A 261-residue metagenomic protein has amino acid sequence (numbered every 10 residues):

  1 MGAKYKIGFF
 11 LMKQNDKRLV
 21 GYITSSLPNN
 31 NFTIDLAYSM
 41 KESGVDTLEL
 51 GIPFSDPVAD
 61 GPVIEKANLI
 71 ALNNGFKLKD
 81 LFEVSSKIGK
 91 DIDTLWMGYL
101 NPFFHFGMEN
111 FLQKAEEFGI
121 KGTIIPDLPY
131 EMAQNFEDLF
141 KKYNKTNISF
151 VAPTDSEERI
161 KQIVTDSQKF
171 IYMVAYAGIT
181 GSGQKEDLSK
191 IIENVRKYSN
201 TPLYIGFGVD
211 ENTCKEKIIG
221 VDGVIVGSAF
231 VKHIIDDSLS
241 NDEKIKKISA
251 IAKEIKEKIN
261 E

Functional and structural regions predicted by a protein language model:
M1-I23: N-terminal amphipathic alpha-helix/helix-capping segment at the start of soluble metabolic enzymes
G2-F10, N30, F54-K66, L72-E83 (+6 more regions): Active-site-adjacent beta->alpha loops and helix N-cap segments on the catalytic face of soluble alpha/beta enzymes
N15-V20, G89-Y99, F140-F150, V195-G208: Short beta-strand/loop segments at the ligand-binding rim of alpha/beta enzyme cores
L19-T33, L95-G107, T146-D155, D210: Active-site mouth loops of central-metabolism enzymes
G21, M40, G51, A115 (+3 more regions): Conserved, mostly hydrophobic/aromatic
N30-M40, D155-D166, I205, V209-V224: Catalytic cores of alpha/beta
D46-P57, I120-I124, P129-M132, Y172-G181 (+1 more regions): Glycine-rich phosphate-binding active-site loops on the catalytic face of alpha/beta enzymes
R196-T201, N212-C214, I219-V221, I225-E261: Alpha/beta catalytic cores of nucleotide-metabolism and tRNA/nucleoside-modifying enzymes
